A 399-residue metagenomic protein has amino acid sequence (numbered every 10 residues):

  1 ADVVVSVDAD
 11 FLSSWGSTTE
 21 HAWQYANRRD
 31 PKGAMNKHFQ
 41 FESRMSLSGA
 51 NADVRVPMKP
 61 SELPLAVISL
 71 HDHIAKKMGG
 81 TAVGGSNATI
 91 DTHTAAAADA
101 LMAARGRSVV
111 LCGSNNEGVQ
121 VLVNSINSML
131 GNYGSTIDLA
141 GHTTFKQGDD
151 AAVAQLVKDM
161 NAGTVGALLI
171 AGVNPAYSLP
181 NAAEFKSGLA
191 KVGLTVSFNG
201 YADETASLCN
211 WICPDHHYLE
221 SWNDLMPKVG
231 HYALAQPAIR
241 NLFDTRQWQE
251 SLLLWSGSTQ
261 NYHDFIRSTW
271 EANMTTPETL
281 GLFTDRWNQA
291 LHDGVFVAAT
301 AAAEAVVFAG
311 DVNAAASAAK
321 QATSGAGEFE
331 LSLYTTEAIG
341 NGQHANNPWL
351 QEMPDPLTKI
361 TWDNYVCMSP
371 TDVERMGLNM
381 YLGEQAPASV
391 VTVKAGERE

Functional and structural regions predicted by a protein language model:
D2-T19, A26-S114, S125, N132 (+3 more regions): Long, well-ordered, tryptophan-enriched scaffold segments
S14-L47, N51, G141-H142, A152-L242 (+1 more regions): A cross-kingdom feature strongest in bacterial/archaeal respiratory oxidoreductases
V56-K59, G134-I137, I212-H217: Short hydrophobic/aromatic-enriched beta-strand-loop microsegments
G85-T89, V110-N116, G141-K146, A171-Y177: Conserved short loop/turn motifs at secondary-structure junctions
T89-T94, T144-V157: A general structural motif
G113-V119, S125, G141-T144, F265-T275: A glycine-rich phosphate-binding loop feature that marks nucleotide/adenosyl-phosphate handling sites
V121-A151: Anionic-ligand anchoring segments at beta-strand to alpha-helix junctions in alpha/beta enzyme folds, i.e., glycine
R246-A272: Non-catalytic, well-ordered alpha-helical segments in soluble enzyme domains
